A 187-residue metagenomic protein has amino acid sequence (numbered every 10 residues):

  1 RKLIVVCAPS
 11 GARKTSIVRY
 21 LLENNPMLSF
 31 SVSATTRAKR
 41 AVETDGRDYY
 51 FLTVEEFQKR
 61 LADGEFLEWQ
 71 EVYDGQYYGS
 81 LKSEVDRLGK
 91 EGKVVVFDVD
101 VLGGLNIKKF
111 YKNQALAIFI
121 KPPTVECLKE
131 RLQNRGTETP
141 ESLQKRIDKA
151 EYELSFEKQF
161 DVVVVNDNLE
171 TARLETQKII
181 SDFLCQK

Functional and structural regions predicted by a protein language model:
L3-V5: Short hydrophobic/aromatic beta-strand immediately N-terminal to the Walker A/P-loop
C7-P9: P-loop (Walker A) phosphate-binding loop of NTP-binding proteins
A12: ATP-binding Walker
T15: Walker A/P-loop
V18-R19: The feature captures the helix immediately C-terminal to the Walker
P26-K39: Short beta-strand-centered segment that lines the nucleotide-binding/catalytic pocket of NTP-utilizing
E56-E65, G79-R135, I180: ATP-dependent NMP and nucleoside kinases share a basic, alpha-helical "lid"
E130-E138, Y152-K187: NTP-dependent small-molecule kinase module
